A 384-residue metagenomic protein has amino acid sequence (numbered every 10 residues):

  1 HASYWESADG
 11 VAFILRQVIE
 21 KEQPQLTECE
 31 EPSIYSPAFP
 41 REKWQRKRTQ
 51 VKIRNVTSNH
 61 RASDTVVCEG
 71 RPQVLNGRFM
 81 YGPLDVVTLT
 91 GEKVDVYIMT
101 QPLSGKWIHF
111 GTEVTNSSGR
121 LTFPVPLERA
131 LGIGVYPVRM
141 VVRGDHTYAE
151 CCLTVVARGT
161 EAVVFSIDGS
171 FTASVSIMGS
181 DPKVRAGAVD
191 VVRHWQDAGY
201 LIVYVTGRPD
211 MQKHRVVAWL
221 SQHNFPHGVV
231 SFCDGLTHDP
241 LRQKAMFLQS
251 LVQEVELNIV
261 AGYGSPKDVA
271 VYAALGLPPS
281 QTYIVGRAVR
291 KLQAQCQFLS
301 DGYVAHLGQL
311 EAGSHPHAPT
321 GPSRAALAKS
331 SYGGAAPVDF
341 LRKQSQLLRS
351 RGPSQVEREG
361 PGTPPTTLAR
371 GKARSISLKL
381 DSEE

Functional and structural regions predicted by a protein language model:
H1-V56: Lipid deacylating catalytic domains
G10, I19-E22, M80-L84, Q101-L103 (+7 more regions): Conserved beta-strand elements of beta-rich interaction domains across eukaryotes, especially beta-propellers
K21, S33-S36, M99-G105, D145-A149: Eukaryotic Ser/Thr- and acidic-rich low-complexity regulatory segments
K43-Q73, R78: Non-catalytic, glycine-rich low-complexity segments
V67-V86, V94-I98, M140: Beta-strand-rich structural segments
G77, S104-W107, G111-R129: Glycine-centered loop-to-beta-strand initiation motif
T90, M99, E113-F123, G132-A245: Alpha-helical substrate-recognition element adjacent to the catalytic core
M178-A186, D190-R193, D197-L201, R208-E384: C-terminal cap/substrate-recognition subdomain and adjoining C-terminal extension of metal-dependent phosphatase-like
